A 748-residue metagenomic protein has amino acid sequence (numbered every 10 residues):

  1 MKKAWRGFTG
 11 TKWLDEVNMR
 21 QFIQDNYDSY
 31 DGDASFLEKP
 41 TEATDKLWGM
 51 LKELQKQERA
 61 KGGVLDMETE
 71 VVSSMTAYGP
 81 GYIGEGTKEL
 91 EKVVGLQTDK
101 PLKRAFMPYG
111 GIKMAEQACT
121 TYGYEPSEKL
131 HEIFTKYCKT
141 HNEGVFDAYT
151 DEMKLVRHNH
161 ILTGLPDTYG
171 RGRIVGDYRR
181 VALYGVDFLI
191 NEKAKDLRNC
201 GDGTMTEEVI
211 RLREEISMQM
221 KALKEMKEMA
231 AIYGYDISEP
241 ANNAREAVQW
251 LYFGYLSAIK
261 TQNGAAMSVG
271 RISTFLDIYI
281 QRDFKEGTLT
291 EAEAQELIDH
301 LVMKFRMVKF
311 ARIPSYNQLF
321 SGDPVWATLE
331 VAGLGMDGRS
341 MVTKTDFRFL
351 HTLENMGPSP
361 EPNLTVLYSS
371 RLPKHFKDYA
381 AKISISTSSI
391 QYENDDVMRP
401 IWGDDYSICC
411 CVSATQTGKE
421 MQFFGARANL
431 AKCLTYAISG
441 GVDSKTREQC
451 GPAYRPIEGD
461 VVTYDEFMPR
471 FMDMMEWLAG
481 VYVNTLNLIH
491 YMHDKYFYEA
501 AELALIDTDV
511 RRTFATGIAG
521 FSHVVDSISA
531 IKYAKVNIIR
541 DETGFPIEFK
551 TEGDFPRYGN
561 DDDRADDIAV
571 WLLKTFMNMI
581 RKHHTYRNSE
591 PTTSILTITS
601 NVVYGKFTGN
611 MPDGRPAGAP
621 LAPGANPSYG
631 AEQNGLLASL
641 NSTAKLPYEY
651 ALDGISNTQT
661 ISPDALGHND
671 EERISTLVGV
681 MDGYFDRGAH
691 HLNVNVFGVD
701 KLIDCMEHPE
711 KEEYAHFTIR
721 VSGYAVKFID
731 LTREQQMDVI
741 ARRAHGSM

Functional and structural regions predicted by a protein language model:
K2-M748: Conserved catalytic cores of very large enzyme subunits
